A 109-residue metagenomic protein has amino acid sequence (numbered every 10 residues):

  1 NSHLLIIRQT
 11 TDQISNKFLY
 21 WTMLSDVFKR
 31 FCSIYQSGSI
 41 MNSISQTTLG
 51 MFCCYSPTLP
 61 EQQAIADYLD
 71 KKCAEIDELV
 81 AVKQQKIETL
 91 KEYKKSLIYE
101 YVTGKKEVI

Functional and structural regions predicted by a protein language model:
N1-L24, F28, G38-Q46: A short beta-sheet element
L4-N16, T47-D70, Y101: Proline-centric
Y35: Glycine-rich phosphate-binding loop
I40, F52-C53, K86: Residues marking the start of alpha-helices
S56-I109: Amphipathic alpha-helical coiled-coil/heptad-repeat segments
